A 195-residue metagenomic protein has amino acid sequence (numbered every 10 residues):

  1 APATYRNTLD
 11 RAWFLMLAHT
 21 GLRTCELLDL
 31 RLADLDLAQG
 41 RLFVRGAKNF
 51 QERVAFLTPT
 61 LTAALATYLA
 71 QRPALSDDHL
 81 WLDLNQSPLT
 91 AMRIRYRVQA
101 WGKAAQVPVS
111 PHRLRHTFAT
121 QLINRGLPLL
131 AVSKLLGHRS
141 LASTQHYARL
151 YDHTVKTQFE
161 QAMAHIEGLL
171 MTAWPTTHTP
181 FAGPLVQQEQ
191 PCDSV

Functional and structural regions predicted by a protein language model:
A1-V195: Conserved catalytic core of the tyrosine transesterase superfamily
